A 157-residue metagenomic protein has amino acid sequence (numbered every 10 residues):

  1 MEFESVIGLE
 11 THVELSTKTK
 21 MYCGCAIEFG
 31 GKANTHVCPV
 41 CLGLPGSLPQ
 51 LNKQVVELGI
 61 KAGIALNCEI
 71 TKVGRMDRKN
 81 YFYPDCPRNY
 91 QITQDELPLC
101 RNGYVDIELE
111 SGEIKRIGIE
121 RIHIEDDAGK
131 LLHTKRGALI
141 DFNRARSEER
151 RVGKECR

Functional and structural regions predicted by a protein language model:
M1-R151: Basic, nucleic-acid-interacting segments
G153-R157: Short "domain-exit" segments at the C-terminal end of structured domains
